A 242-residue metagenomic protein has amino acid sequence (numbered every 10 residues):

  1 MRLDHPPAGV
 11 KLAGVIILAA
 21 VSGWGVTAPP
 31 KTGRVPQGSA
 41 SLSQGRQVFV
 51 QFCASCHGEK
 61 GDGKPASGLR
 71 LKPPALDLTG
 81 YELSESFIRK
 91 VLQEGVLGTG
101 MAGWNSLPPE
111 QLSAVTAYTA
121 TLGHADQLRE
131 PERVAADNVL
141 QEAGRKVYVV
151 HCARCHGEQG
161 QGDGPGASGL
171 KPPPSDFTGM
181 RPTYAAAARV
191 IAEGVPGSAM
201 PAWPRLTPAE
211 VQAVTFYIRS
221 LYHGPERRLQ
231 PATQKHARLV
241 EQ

Functional and structural regions predicted by a protein language model:
M1-A40, L107-E110, T121, P225-Q242: N-terminal export/targeting leaders of redox proteins
R2-L3, A75, A135: Intrinsically disordered, low-complexity peptide-like regions
H5-P6, L78, N138, F177 (+1 more regions): Short linear motifs in intrinsically disordered/low-complexity regions
P7, I16-L18, G38, C56 (+4 more regions): Exposed boundary/loop context
G25-V48, T121-V147: Electrostatic cytochrome c docking/interface patches
A40, R46, V50-P73, G98-G100 (+4 more regions): Periplasmic/extracellular electron-transfer cofactor-ligation site, primarily the c-type cytochrome heme-c attachment
R70-A120, K171-H223: Extracytoplasmic electron-transfer domains, predominantly the class I c-type cytochrome c fold
P131-E132, P165, Q230-Q234: Short, tandemly repeated low-complexity microdomains enriched for cysteine and small residues
